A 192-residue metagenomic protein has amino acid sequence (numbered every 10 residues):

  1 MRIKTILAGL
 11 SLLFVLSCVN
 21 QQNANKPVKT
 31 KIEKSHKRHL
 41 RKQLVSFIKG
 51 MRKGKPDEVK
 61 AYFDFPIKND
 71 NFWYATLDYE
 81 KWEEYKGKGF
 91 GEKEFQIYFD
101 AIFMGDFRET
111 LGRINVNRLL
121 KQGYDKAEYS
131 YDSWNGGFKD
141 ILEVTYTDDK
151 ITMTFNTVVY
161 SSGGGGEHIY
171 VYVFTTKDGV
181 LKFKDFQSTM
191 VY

Functional and structural regions predicted by a protein language model:
R2-G9: Sec-dependent signal peptide recognition, specifically the positively charged N-region followed immediately by
A8, H36, L40, G163: Aromatic-acidic/polar surface patches that form glycan- and anion
S11-L13: Repetitive helical segments and hydrophobic/amphipathic motifs
L16-S17: C-terminal motif of bacterial Sec signal peptides marking the signal peptidase cleavage site
Q22-K49, K53, A61, K68: Short, low-complexity N-terminal intrinsically disordered segments enriched in polar/charged residues
R41, Y62-G137: Short solvent-exposed beta->alpha transition segments
M104-Y192: Exposed beta-sheet edge and beta->alpha loop/turn motif
